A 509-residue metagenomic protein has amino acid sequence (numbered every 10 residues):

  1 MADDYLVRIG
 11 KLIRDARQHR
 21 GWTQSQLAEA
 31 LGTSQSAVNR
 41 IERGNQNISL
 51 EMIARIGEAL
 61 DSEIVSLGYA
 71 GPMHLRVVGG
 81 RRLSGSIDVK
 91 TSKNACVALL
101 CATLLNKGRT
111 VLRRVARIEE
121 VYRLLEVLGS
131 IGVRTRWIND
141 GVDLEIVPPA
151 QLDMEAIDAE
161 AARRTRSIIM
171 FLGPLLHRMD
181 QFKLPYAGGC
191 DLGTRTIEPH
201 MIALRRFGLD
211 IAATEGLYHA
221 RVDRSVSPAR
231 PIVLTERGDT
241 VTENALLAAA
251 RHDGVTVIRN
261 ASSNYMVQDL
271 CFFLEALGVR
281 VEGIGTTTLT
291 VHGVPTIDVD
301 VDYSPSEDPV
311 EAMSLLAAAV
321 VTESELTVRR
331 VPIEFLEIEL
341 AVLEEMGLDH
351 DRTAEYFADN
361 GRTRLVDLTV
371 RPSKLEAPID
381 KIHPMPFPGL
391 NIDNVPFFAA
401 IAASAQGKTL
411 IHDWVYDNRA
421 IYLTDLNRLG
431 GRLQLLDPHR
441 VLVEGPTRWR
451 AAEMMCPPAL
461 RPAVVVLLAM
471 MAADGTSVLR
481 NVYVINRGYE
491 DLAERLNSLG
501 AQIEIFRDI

Functional and structural regions predicted by a protein language model:
M1-R8, H74-L75: A detector for short, charged/polar N-terminal pre-domain segments
K11-A30, R55: Short basic helix-loop element that most often maps to the first helix and adjoining turn of HTH DNA-binding modules
D15-A16, Q35-R43, N47-A59, E63-I509: Short, structured segments at the rim of ligand-binding sites
